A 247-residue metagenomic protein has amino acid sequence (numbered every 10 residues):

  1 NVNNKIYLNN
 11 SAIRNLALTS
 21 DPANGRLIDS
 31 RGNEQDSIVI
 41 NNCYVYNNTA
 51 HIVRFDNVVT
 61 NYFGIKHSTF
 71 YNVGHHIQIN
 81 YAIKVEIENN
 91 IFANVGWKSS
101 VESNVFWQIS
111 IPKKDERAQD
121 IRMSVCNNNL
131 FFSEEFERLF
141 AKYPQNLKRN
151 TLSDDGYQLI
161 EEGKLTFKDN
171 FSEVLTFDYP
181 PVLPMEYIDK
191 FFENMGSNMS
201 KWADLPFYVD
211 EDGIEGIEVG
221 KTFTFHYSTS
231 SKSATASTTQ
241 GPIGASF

Functional and structural regions predicted by a protein language model:
N1-F207, E218-V219, S231-T235, S246-F247: Extracellular beta-rich repeat passengers
D210: Short acidic (Asp/Glu) and glycine-rich catalytic loops that position anionic groups and cofactors
G213-I214: Long, C-terminal catalytic modules of enzymes
T224: Extracellular carbohydrate recognition
